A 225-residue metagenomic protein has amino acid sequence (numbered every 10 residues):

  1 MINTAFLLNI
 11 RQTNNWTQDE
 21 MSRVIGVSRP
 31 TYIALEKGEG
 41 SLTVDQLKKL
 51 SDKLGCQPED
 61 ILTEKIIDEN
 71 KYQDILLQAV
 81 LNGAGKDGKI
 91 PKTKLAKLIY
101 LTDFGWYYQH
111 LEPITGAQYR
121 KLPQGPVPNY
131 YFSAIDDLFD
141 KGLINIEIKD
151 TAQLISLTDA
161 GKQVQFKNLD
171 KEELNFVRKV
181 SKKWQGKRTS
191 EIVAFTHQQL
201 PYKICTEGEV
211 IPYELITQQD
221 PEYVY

Functional and structural regions predicted by a protein language model:
M1-T13, D19-Y225: Domain-edge interaction signal
